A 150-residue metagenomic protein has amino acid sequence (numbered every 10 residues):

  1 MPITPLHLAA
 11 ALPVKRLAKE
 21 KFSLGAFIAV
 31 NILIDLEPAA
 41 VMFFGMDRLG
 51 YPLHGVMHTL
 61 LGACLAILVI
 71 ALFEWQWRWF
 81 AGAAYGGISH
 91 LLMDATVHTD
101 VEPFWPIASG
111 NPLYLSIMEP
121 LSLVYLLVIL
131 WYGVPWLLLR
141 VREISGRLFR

Functional and structural regions predicted by a protein language model:
M1-R150: N-terminal membrane-targeting hydrophobic helices
